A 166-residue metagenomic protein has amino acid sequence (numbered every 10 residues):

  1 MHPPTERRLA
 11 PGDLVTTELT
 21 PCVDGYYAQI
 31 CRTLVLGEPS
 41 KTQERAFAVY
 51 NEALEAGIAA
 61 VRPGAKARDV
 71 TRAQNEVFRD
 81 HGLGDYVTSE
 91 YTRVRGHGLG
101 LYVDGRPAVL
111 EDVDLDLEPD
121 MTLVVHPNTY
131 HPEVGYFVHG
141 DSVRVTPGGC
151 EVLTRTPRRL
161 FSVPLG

Functional and structural regions predicted by a protein language model:
M1-G166: Active-site neighborhoods and metal-handling regions in enzymes and metal-associated proteins
